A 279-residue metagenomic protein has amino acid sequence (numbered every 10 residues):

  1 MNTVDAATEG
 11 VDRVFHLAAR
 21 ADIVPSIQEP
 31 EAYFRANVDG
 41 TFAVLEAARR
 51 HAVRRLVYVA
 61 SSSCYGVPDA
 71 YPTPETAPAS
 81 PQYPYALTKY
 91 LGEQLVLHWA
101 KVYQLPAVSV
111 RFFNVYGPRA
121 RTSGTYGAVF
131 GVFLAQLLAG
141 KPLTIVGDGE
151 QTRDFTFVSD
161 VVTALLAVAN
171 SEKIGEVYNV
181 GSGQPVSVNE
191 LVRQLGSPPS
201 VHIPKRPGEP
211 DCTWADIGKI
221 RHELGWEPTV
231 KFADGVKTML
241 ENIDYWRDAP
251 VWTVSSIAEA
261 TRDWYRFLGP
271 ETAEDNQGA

Functional and structural regions predicted by a protein language model:
M1-V115, S159, N242, W246 (+2 more regions): N-terminal Rossmann-like NAD(P)+-binding domain of SDR-like oxidoreductases, especially those catalyzing
D5, L45, L97, L134-A135 (+2 more regions): Solvent-exposed, non-membrane alpha-helical residues enriched in polar/charged side chains
A18, A48, L137-L138, L195: Hydrophobic aliphatic residues
P25-S26, T76-P78, A107, R111-T122 (+4 more regions): A conserved pocket-lining segment of Rossmann-fold NAD(P)-dependent short-chain dehydrogenase/reductase
V67-D69, P118-R121, D211: Short beta-loop-alpha junction of Rossmann-like oxidoreductase domains
L91, L95, W99, V129 (+3 more regions): Hydrophobic alpha-helix immediately C-terminal to the catalytic Tyr-X-X-X-Lys motif of short-chain
L138-A279: C-terminal substrate-binding subdomain of Rossmann-fold SDR/epimerase-dehydratase oxidoreductases
